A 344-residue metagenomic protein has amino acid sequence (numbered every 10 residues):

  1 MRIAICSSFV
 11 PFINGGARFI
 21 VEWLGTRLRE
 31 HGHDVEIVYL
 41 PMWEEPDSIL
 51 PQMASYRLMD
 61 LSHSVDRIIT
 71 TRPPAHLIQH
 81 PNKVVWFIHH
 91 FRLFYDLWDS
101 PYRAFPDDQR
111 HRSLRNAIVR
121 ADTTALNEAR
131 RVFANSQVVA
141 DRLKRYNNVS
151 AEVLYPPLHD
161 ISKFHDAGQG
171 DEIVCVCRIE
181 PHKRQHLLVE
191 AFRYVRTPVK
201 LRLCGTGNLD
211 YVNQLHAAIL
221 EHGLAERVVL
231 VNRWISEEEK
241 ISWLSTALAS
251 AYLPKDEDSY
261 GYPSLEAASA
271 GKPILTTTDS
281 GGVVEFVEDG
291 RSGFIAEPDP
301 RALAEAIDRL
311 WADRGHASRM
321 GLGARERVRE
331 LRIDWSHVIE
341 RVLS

Functional and structural regions predicted by a protein language model:
F19, D171, E180-Y194: A conserved mid-protein helix/loop that constitutes part of the nucleotide-sugar donor-binding site
R103, D108-V132, A140: Membrane-proximal helix-turn-helix segments that form the acceptor-binding/catalytic region of lipid-linked
N213-W234: Nucleotide-activated donor-binding/catalytic signature segment of Leloir-type glycosyltransferases, i.e., the conserved
L244-S259, K272: Acidic donor-binding loop of glycosyltransferase active sites
S269, P273-T277: Short hydrophobic beta-strand element within catalytic cores of glycosyltransferases and related nucleotide-activated
D289-G290, F294-R301, R309-R314: Conserved acidic donor-binding segment of nucleotide-sugar-dependent glycosyltransferases
A302, R309, H316-E330, H337: A short, well-ordered alpha-helix in the C-terminal region of glycosyltransferases
R332-S344: C-terminal alpha-helical cap of glycosyltransferases
